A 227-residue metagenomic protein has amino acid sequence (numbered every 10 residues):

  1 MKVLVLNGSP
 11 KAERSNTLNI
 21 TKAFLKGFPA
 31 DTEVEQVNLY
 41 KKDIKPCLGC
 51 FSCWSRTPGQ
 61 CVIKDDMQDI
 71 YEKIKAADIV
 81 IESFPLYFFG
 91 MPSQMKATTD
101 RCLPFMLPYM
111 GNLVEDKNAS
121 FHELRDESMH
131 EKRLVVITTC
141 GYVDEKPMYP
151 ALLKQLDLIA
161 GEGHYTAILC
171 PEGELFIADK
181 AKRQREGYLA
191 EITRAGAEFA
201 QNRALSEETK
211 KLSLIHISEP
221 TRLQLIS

Functional and structural regions predicted by a protein language model:
K2-P29, V143: N-terminal beta1-alpha1 ligand-phosphate binding loop
G8, L39, T138-G141, C170: Cofactor-binding loop segments of dinucleotide-utilizing enzymes, especially the Rossmann-like FAD- and NAD(P)+-binding
E33-K42, A167-P171: A short beta-strand-loop structural module common to alpha/beta enzyme folds
L39-P58, F176-K182: N-terminal beta-loop-helix "entrance" segment that forms/cooperates in small-molecule cofactor or anionic ligand
V62-Q155: Helix-loop-strand module that forms the ligand-binding subsite of alpha/beta enzymes
C140-I192: Active-site oxyanion/phosphate-handling segment shared across diverse enzymes
I215-S227: Single conserved hydrophobic/aromatic residue that forms the stacking wall/gate of nucleotide- or nucleobase-binding
